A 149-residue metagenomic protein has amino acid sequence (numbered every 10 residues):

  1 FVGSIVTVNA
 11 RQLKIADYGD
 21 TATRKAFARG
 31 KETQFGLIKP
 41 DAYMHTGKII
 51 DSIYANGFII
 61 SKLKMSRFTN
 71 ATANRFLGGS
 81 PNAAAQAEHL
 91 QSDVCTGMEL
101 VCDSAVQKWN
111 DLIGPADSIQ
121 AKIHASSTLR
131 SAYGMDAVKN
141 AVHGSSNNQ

Functional and structural regions predicted by a protein language model:
F1-R29: Terminal leader/tail segments of proteins
I5, T23-Q149: Non-catalytic terminal and connector segments of soluble metabolic enzymes
